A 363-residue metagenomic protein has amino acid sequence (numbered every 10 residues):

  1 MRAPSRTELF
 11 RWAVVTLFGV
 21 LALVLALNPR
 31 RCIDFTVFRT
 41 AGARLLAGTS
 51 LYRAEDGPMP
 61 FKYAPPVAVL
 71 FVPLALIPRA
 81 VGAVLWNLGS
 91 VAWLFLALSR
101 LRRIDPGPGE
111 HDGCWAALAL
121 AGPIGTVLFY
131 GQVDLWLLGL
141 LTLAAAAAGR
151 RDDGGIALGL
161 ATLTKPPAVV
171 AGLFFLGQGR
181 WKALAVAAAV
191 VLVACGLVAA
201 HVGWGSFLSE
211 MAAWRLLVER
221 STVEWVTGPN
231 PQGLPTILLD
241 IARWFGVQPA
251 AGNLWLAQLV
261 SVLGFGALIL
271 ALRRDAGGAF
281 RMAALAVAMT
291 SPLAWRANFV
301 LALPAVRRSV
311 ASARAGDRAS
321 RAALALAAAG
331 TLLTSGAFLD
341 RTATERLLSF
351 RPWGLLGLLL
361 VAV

Functional and structural regions predicted by a protein language model:
M1-R6, A148-I156, Q178-A183, R308-L326 (+1 more regions): Membrane-interface junctions at the ends of membrane-embedded or membrane-associated helices
R2-G154, Q178-F299, L303: Primarily membrane-embedded glycan-assembly and transfer machineries that use lipid-linked glycans
T142-A144, G154, A161, G172 (+2 more regions): Small-residue hotspots
G155-L158, G205-A213, V300-R307, R318-L324 (+1 more regions): A cytosolic-side transmembrane-helix exit/cap motif
L158-G177: Long, hydrophobic, well-ordered secondary-structure blocks that form the structural core and pocket-lining surfaces
S309-V363: Aromatic-enriched
